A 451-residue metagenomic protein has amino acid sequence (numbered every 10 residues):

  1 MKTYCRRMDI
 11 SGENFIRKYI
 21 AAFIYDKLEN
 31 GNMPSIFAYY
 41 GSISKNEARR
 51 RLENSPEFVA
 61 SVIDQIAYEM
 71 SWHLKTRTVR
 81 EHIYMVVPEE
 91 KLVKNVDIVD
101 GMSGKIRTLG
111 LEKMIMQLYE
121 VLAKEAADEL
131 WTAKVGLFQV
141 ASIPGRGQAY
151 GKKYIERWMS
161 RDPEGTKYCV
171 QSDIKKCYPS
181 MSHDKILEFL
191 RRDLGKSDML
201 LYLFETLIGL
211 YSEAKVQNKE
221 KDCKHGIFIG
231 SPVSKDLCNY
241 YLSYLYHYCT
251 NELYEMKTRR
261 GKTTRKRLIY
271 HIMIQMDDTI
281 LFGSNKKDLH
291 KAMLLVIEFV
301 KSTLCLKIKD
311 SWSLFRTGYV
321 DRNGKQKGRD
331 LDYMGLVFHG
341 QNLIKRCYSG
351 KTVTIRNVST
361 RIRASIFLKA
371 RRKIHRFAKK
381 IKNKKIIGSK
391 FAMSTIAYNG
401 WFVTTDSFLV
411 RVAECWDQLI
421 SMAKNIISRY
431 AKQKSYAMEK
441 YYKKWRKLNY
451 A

Functional and structural regions predicted by a protein language model:
M1-R80, Y441-A451: Non-catalytic, polymerase-adjacent accessory regions of viral genome-replication enzymes
K2-R6, I10, N14, E120-S182: Active-site-proximal segment of RNA-dependent polymerases
K2-T3, Q117, V121, N218 (+7 more regions): Right-hand nucleic-acid polymerase module
N46, K91-L118, K134-R146, Y211-Y240: Short, conserved non-catalytic motifs in the polymerase core
M70, L74-I83, E156, L289-L304 (+1 more regions): Inter-domain linker/hinge segments that demarcate the starts of reverse transcriptase and RNase H-type modules
K91-V93, M273-D277, S311-S313: Short Gly/Ser/Thr- and Asp/Glu-enriched loop/turn motifs at secondary-structure junctions
W158-M276, I280-K301, D330, T395: Conserved polymerase palm-domain catalytic core
